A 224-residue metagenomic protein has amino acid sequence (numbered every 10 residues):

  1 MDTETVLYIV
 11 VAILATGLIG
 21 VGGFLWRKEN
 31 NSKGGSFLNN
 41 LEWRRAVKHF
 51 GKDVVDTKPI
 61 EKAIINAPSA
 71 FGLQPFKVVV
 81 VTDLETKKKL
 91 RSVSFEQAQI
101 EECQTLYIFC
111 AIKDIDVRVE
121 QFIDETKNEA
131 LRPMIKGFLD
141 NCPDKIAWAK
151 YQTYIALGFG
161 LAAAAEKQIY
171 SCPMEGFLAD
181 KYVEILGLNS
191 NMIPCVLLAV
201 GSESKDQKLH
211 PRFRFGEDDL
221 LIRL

Functional and structural regions predicted by a protein language model:
D2-L224: Acidic, surface-exposed loops and disordered segments
